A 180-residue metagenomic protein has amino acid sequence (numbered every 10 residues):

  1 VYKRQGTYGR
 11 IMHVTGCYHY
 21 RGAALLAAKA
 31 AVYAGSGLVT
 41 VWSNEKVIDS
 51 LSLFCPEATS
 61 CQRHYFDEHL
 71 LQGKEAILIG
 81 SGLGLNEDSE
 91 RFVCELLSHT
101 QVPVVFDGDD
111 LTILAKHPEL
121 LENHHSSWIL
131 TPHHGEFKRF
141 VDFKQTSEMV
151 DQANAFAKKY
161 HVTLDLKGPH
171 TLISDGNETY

Functional and structural regions predicted by a protein language model:
K3-P103, T112-I129, H134, K138-Y180: Small-residue (G/A/S/T)-rich helix-start motifs and N-terminal tracts that mark the onset
